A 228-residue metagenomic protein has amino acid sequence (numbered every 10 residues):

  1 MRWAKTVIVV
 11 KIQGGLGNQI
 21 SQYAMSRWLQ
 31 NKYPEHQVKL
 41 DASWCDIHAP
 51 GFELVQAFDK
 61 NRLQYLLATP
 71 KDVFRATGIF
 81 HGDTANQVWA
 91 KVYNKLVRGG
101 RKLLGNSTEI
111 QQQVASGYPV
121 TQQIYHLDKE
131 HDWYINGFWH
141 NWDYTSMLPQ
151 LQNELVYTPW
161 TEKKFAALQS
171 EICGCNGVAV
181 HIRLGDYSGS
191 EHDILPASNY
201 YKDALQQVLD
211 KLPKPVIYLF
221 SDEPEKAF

Functional and structural regions predicted by a protein language model:
W3-V9: Extreme N-terminal starter segment of soluble prokaryotic enzymes
K11-S21: A short, glycine/small-residue-rich beta-strand->loop->alpha-helix junction that serves as a flexible
L16, Q207-F228: Donor-binding and catalytic core of enzymes assembling or modifying cell-surface/extracellular glycoconjugates
S21-L29: Short amphipathic alpha-helix
W28-E35, K211: A short, Lys/Arg-enriched amphipathic alpha-helix followed by its capping loop at the start of a domain
Y33-I47: A short beta-strand-loop structural module common to alpha/beta enzyme folds
K39-A42, H181-I182, V216-S221: Short beta-strand segments
E53-L212: Secretory-pathway luminal glycosyltransferase catalytic domains
